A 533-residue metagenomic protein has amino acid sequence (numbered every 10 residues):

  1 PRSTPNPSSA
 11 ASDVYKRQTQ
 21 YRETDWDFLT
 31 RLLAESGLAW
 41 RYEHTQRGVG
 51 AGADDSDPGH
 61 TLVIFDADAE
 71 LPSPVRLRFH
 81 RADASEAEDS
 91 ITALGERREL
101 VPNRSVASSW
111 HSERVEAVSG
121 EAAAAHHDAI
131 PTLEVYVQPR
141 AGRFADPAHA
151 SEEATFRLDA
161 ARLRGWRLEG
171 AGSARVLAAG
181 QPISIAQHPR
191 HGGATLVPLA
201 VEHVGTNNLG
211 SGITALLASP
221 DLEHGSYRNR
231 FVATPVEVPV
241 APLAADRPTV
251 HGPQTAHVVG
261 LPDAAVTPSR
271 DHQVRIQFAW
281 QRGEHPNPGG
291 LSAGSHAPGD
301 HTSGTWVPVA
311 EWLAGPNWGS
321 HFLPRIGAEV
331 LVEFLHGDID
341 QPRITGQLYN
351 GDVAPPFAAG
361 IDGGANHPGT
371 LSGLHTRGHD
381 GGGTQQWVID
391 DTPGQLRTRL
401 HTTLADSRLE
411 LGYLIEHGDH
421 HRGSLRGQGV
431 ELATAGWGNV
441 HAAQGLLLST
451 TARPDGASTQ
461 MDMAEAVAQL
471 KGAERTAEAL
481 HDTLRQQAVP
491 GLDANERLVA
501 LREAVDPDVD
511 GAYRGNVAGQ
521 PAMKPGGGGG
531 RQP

Functional and structural regions predicted by a protein language model:
P1, S9-P533: Amphipathic alpha-helical and helix-coil boundary elements used as assembly and membrane-proximal scaffolds
